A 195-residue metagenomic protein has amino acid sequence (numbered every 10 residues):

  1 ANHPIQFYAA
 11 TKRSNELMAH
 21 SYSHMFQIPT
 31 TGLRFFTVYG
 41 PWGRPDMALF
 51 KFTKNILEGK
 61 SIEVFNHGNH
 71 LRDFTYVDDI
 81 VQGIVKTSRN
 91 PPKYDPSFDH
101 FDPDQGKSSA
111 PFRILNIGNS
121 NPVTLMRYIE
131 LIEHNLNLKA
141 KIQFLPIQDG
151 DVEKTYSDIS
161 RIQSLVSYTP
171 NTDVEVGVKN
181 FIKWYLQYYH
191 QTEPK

Functional and structural regions predicted by a protein language model:
A1-G32, G43-R44: Catalytic helix-loop patch of NAD(P)-dependent Rossmann-fold dehydrogenases
K12-R13, L17, S21, M25 (+3 more regions): Charged/polar positions on well-ordered alpha helices
F36: Proline-glycine-enriched beta-turn/loop adjacent to the NAD(P) cofactor-binding site in Rossmann-like oxidoreductases
G40: Rossmann-like NAD(P)H-binding beta-loop-alpha module
I56-K195: C-terminal substrate-binding subdomain of Rossmann-fold SDR/epimerase-dehydratase oxidoreductases
